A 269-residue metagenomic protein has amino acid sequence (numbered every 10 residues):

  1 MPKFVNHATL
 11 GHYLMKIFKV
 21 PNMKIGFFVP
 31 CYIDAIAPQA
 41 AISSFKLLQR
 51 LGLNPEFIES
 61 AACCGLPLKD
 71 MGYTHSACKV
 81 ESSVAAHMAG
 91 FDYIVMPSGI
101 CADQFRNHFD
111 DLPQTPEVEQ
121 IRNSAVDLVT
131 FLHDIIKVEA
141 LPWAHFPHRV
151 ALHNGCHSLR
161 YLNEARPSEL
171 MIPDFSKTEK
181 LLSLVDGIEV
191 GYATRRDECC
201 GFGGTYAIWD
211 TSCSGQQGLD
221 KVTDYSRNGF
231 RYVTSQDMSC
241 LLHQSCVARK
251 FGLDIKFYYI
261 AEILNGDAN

Functional and structural regions predicted by a protein language model:
P2-T9, Y13-N269: Iron-sulfur cluster-binding electron-transfer modules in prokaryotic oxidoreductases
